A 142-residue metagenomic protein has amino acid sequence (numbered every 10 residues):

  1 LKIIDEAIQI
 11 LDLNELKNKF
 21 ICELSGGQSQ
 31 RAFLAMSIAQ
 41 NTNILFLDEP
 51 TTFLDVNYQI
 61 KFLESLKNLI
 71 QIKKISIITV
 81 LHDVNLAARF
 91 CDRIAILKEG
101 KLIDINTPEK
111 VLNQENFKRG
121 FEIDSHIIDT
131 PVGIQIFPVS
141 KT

Functional and structural regions predicted by a protein language model:
L1-L16, N41: Conserved ABC ATPase "signature" region
F20-L24: Conserved ABC ATPase signature
L45-E49: Catalytic Walker B motif of ABC-type/P-loop ATPase nucleotide-binding domains
I60-I72: Helical segment within the ABC ATPase nucleotide-binding domain
I105-N106: ABC ATPase "signature
K118-T142: ABC ATPase nucleotide-binding domains
